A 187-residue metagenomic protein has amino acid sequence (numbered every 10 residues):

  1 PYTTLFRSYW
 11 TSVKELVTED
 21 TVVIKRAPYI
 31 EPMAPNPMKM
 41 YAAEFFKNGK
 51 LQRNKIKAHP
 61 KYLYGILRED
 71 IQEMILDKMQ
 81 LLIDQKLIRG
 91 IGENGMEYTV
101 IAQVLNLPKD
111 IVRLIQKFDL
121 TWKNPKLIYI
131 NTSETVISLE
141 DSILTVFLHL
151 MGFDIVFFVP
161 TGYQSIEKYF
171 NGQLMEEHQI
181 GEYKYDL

Functional and structural regions predicted by a protein language model:
Y2-L5: Short, small-residue-biased leader/transition segments that mark boundaries at the very start of proteins
W10, K14, L144-V146: Short amphipathic alpha-helical segments and helix-helix/interface helices
A27-I88, Y185-L187: Low-complexity, serine/threonine/proline-enriched polar segments
P28-A34, T132-E134, G152, F158-Y169: Short beta-alpha junction loops
G65-T121: Conserved nucleotide-sugar donor-binding subdomain of glycosyltransferases
I128-Y129: Aromatic-residue-lined binding/catalytic grooves and analogous aromatic/hydrophobic interfacial grooves in multimeric
H149: Anion (oxyanion) recognition and catalysis
N171-L187: Acidic, Ser/Thr-rich peripheral helices and adjacent loops at domain boundaries
